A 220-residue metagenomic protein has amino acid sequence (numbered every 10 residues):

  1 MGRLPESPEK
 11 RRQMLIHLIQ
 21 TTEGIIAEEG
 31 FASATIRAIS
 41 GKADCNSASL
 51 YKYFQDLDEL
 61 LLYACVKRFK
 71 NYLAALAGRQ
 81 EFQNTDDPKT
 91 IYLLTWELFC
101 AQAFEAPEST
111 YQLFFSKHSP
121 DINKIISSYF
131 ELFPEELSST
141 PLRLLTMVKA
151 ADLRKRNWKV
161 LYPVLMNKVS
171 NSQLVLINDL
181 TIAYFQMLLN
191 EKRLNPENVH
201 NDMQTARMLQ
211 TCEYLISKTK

Functional and structural regions predicted by a protein language model:
M1-E29, S33-K42, Q83: Basic, helix-initiating cap at the start of DNA-binding domains
R12-E23, A32, Y53-A77, E81: An amphipathic alpha-helix adjacent to DNA-recognition modules
T35, Y111-F114, I122, E197: Short, hydrophobic secondary-structure boundary micro-motifs
A43-F54: Short hydrophobic/aromatic patch on the recognition helix
G78-Q112: Hydrophobic alpha-helical connector segments
T90, P120-M166: Amphipathic alpha-helical packing segments from all-alpha helical-bundle domains
A151-K220: C-terminal peripheral helix-coil segments that are non-catalytic and often amphipathic
